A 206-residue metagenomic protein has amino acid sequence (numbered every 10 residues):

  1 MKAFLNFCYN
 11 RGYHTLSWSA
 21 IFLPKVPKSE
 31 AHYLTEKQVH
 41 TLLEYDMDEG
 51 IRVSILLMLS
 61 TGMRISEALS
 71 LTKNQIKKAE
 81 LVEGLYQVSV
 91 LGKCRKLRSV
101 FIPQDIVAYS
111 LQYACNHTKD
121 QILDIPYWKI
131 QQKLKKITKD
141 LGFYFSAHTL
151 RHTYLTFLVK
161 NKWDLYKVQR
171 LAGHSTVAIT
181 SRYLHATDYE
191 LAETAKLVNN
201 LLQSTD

Functional and structural regions predicted by a protein language model:
M1-S19, M63-S66: N-terminal DNA-binding recognition helix of tyrosine site-specific recombinases/integrases
N10-T41, L91, N116: Flexible interdomain linker/hinge and immediately adjacent N-terminus of the catalytic tyrosine-recombinase domain
L16, S89-L91, Q104-K136: Major-groove DNA-contacting interfaces characterized by cationic-aromatic clusters
K25-K28, E36-I65: Basic, Lys/Arg- and aromatic-enriched nucleic-acid-binding interface segment
Y33, C94, A172, V177-L197: Catalytic-site neighborhood detector that most strongly recognizes the C-terminal catalytic loop/helix of tyrosine
S70-Y109: Conserved tyrosine-mediated DNA breakage-rejoining catalytic core shared by Y-recombinases
N116-Q121, Q131-R170, H174: Short, basic (Lys/Arg/His-rich) helix/loop patches that form interaction surfaces in the mid-to-C-terminal regions
N199-D206: C-terminal secondary-structure termini that scaffold catalytic or DNA-interacting sites
